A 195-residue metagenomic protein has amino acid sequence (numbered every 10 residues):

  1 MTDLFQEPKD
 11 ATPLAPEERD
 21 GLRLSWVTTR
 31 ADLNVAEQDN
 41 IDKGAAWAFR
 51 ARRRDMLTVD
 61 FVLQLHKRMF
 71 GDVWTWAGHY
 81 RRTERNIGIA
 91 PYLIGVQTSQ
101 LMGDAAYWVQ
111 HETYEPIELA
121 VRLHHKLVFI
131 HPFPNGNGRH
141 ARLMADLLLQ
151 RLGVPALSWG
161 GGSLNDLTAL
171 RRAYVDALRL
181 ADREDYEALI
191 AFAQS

Functional and structural regions predicted by a protein language model:
M1-S195: FIC/Doc superfamily catalytic core
